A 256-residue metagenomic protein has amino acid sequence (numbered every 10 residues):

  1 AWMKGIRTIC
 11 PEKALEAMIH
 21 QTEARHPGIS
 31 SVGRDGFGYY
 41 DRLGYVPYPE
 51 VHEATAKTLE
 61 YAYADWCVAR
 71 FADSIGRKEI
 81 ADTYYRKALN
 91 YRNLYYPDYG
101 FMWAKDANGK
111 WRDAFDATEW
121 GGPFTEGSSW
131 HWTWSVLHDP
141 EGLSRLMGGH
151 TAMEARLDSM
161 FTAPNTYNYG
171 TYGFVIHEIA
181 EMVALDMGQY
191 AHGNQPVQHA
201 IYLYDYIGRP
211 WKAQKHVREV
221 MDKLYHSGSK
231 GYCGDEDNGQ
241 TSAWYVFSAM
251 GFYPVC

Functional and structural regions predicted by a protein language model:
G5-C256: Active-site core of glycosidic bond-cleaving carbohydrate-active enzymes
